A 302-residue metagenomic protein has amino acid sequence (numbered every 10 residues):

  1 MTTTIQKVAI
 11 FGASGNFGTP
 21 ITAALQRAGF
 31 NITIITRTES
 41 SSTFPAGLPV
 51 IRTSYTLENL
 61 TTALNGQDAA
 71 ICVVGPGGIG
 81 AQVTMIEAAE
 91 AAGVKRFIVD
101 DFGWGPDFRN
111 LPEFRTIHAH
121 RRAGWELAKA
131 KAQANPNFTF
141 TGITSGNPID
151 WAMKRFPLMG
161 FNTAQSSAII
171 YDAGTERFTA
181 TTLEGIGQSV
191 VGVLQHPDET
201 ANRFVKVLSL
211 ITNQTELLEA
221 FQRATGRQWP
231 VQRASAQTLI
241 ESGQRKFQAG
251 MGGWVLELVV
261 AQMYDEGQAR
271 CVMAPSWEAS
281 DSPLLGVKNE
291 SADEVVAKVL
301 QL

Functional and structural regions predicted by a protein language model:
M1-K7, A297-L302: Eukaryotic N-terminal low-complexity, Ser/Thr- and Lys/Arg-rich leader segments that predominantly function as
T2-P45, L57-E58, G80, A92 (+3 more regions): Oxidoreductase cofactor-interface core, primarily capturing Rossmann-like NAD(P)-dependent enzymes
I10, G47-I51, V74-G75: Short, flexible loop segments at the rims of nucleotide/cofactor-binding pockets, characterized by
P49-D68: Conserved Rossmann-fold cofactor-binding substructure of NAD(P)-dependent oxidoreductases
L64, V99-P106, S166-I169, M273-W277: Surface-exposed beta-strand-to-loop junctions that form interaction patches on eukaryotic regulatory domains
N65-D101, A119-K129: NAD(P)-cofactor binding segment of oxidoreductase domains
A236-L302: A hydrophobic C-terminal alpha-helical subdomain
